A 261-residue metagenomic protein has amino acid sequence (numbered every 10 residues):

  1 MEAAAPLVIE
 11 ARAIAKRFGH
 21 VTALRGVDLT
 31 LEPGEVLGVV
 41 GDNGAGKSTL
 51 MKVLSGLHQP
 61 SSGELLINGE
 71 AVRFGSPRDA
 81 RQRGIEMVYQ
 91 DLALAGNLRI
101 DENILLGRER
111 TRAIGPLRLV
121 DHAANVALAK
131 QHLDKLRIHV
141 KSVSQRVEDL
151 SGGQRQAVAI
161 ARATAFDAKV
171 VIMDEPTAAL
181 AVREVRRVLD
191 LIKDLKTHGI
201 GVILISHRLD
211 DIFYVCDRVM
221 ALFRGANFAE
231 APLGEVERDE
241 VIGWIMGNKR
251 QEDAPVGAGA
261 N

Functional and structural regions predicted by a protein language model:
E2-N261: Glycine-rich phosphate-binding loops of nucleotide-dependent enzymes
